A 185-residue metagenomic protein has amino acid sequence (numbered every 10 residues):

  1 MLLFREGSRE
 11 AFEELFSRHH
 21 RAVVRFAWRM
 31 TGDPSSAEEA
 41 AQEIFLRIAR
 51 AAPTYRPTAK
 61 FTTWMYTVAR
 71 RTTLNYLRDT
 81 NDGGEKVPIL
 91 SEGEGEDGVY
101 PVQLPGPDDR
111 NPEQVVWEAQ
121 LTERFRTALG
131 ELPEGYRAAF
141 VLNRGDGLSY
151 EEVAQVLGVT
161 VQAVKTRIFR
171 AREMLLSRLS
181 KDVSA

Functional and structural regions predicted by a protein language model:
M1-L3, R124-P133: Short amphipathic alpha-helical boundary/capping segments
L2-V24: A short, charge-rich alpha-helical start-of-domain segment used by transcription regulators
R5-E6, R29-P34, E43-K60, D79-N81: Sigma70-family region 2
F16-P34, A51, L129, S180-K181: Amphipathic, Lys/Arg- and hydrophobic-enriched alpha-helical face
R25, E39-L46, A59-R71: Structural recognition of an alpha-helix C-terminal capping motif at a helix-to-coil junction
P53-P57, T67-I89, E118: Arg/Lys-rich amphipathic alpha helix in sigma70-family domain 2
R70, L74, R78, Y136 (+3 more regions): DNA-recognition helix of helix-turn-helix
G95-T127: Acidic, proline/glycine-rich intrinsically disordered inter-domain spacer in sigma factors
